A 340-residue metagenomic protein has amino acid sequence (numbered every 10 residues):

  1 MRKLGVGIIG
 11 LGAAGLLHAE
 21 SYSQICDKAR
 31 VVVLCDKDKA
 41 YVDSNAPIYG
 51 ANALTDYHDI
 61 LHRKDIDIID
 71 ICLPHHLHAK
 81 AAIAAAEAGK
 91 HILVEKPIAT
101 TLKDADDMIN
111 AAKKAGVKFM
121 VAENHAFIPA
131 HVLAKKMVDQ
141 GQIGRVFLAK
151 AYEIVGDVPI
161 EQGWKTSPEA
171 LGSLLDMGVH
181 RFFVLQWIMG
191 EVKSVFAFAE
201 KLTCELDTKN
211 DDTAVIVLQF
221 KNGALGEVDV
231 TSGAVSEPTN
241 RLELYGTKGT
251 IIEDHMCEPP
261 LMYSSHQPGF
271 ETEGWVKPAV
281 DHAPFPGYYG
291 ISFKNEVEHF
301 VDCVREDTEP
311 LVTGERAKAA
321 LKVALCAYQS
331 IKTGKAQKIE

Functional and structural regions predicted by a protein language model:
M1-Y49: N-terminal Rossmann-like dinucleotide-binding module
H18, Y49-A111, S292: Beta-loop-alpha module in the N-terminal Rossmann-like domain of NAD(P)-dependent dehydrogenases, especially those
T55, V94, F119-V121, K150 (+2 more regions): Hydrophobic residues in well-ordered beta-strands that form the structural core
I68-I71, H299-E340: C-terminal helix-rich "cap/oligomerization" subdomain common to oxidoreductases
N110-K118, V132-V146, Y245-G246, T250: Basic phosphate/pyrophosphate-binding loop/patch that engages nucleotide-derived ligands
H125-D207, G334: Predominantly a Rossmann-like dinucleotide-binding segment in NAD(P)-dependent oxidoreductases
F183-P260, G287, K294-D307: Contiguous beta-strand/loop segments that form the cofactor/metal-binding neighborhood of enzyme cores
